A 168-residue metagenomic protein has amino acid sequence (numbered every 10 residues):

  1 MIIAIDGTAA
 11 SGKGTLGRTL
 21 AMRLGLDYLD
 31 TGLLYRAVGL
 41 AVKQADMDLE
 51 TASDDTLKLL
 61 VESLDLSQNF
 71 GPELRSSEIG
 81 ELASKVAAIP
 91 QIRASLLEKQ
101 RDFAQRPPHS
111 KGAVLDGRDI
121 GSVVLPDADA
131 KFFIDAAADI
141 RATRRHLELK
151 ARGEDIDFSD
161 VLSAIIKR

Functional and structural regions predicted by a protein language model:
I3-G7: Hydrophobic anchor at the beta1->P-loop junction of P-loop NTPases
A10: Walker A (P-loop) phosphate-binding loop of P-loop NTPases
G14: Walker A/P-loop
A21-T31, M47: Post-Walker A helix-loop "phosphate-sensing" segment adjacent to the P-loop in P-loop NTPases
L34-G112, S122-V124, D139-T143, L147-K167: ATP-dependent small-molecule kinase phosphotransfer cores that center on conserved nucleotide phosphate-binding segments
D129-F133: Short, well-ordered beta-strand core segments
